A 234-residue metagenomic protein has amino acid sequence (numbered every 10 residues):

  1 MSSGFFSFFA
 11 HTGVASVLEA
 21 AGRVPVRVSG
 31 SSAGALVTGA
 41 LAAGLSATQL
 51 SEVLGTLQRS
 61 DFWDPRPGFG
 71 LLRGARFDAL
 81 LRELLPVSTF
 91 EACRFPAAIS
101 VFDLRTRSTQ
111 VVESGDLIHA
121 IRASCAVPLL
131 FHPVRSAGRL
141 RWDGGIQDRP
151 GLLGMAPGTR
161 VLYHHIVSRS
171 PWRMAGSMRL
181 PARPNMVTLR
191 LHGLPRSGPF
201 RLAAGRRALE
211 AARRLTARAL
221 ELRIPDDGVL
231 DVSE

Functional and structural regions predicted by a protein language model:
M1-S29, A40-E234: Patatin-like phospholipase
G30, G34: Gly/Ala-rich beta-loop-alpha elbow adjacent to hydrolase catalytic centers
A35-G39: Long, contiguous secondary-structure blocks with strong helical propensity
